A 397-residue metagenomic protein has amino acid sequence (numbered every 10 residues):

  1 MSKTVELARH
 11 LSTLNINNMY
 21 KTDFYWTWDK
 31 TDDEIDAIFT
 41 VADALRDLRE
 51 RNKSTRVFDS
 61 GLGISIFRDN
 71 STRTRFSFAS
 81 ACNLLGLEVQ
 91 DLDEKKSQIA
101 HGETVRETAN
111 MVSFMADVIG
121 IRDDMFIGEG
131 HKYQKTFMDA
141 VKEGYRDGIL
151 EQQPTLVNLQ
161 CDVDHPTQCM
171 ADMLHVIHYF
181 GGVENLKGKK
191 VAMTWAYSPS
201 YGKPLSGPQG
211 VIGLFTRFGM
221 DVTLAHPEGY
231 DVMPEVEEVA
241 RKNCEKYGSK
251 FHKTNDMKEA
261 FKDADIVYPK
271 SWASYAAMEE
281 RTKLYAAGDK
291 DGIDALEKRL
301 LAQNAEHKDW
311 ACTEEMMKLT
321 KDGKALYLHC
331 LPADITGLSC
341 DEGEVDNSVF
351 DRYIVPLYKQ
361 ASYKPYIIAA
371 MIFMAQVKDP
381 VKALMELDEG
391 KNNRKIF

Functional and structural regions predicted by a protein language model:
S2-F76, S80: Positively charged, low-complexity intrinsically disordered leader regions
R56-I177: Phosphate/diphosphate ligand-binding glycine-rich loop within oxidoreductases
R68-S80, I177-D291: Glycine-rich phosphate/diphosphate-binding loop of Rossmann-like nucleotide-binding domains
D147-P154, M220, L319-L328: A short helix->loop->beta-strand "cap" motif at the edges of active sites that frequently abuts
N185-K187, T216, E315-K324, R352: Short, conserved loop/helix-junction motifs that constitute active-site signature segments in enzyme catalytic cores
A277-D341: ADP-ribose/adenylate-binding Rossmann-like module
T320-F397: Adenosine-phosphate binding glycine-rich loop
